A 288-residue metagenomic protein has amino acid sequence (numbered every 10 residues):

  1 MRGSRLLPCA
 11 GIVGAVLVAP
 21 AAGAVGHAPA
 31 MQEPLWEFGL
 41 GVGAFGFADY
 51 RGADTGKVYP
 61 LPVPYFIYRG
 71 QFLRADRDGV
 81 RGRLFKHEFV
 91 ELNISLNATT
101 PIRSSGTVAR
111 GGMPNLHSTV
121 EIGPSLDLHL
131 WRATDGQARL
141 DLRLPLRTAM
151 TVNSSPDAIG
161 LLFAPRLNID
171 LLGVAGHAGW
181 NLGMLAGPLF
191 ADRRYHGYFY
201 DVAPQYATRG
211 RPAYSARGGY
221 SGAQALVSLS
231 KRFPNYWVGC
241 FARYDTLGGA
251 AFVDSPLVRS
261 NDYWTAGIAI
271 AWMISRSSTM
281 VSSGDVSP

Functional and structural regions predicted by a protein language model:
V18-A22: N-terminal signal peptide c-region/cleavage motif recognized by signal peptidases
V25-R77, R81-R83, I94-L96, I102-S104 (+1 more regions): Outer-membrane beta-barrel initiation region
V25-W36, R51-G52, Q71-V90, W131-L140 (+4 more regions): Short loop/turn motifs that connect adjacent beta-strands in outer-membrane beta-barrel proteins
W36, G56-P62, E88, L116-I122 (+5 more regions): Residues that define the transmembrane beta-barrel architecture of outer-membrane proteins
V42-G46, P62-Y68, G79-L84, I122-L130 (+6 more regions): Residues on the lipid-exposed face of transmembrane beta-strands in outer-membrane beta-barrel proteins
F45-R51, T99-S105, H129-A133, R147-S154 (+4 more regions): Sequence/structural signature of outer-membrane beta-barrel proteins
A48-R51, V80, A109-M113, A149-P156 (+2 more regions): Extracellular loop and loop/strand-boundary signature of outer-membrane beta-barrel proteins
S154-W237, D245-F252, L257, P288: Outer-membrane beta-barrel transmembrane domain signature
